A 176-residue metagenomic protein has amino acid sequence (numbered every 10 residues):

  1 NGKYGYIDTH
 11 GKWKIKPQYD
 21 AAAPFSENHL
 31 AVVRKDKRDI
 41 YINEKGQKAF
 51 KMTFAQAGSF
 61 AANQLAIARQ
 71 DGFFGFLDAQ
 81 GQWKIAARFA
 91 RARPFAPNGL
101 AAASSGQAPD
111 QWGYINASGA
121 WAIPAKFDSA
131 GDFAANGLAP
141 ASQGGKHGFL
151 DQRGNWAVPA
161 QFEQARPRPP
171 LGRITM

Functional and structural regions predicted by a protein language model:
N1-M176: Residue-level detector of conserved, function-critical positions
